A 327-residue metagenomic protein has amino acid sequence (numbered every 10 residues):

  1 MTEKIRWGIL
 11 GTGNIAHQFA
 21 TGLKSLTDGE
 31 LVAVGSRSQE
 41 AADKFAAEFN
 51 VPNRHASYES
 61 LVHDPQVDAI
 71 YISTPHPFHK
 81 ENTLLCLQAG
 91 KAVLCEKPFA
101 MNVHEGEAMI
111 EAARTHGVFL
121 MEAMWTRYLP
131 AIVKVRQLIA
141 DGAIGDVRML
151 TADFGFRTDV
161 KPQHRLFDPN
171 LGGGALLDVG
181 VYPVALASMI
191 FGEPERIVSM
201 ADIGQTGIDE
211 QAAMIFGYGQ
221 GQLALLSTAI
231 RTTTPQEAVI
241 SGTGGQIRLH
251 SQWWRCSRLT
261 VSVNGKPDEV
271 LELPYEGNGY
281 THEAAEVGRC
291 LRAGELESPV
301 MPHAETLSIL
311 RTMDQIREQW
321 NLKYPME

Functional and structural regions predicted by a protein language model:
M1-F49: N-terminal Rossmann-like dinucleotide-binding module
M1-K4, A69-Y71, R289-E327: C-terminal helix-rich "cap/oligomerization" subdomain common to oxidoreductases
F49-A112: Beta-loop-alpha module in the N-terminal Rossmann-like domain of NAD(P)-dependent dehydrogenases, especially those
H55, C95, L120-E122, L249: Hydrophobic residues in well-ordered beta-strands that form the structural core
A108-W125, D146-R148: Rossmann-fold dehydrogenase core element
T126-V198, Q205: Predominantly a Rossmann-like dinucleotide-binding segment in NAD(P)-dependent oxidoreductases
A185-R258, P274, V287-A293: Contiguous beta-strand/loop segments that form the cofactor/metal-binding neighborhood of enzyme cores
L273-A285, M301: Active-site loop of classical SDR/Rossmann-like NAD(P)-dependent oxidoreductases, centered on the catalytic Tyr-X3-Lys
